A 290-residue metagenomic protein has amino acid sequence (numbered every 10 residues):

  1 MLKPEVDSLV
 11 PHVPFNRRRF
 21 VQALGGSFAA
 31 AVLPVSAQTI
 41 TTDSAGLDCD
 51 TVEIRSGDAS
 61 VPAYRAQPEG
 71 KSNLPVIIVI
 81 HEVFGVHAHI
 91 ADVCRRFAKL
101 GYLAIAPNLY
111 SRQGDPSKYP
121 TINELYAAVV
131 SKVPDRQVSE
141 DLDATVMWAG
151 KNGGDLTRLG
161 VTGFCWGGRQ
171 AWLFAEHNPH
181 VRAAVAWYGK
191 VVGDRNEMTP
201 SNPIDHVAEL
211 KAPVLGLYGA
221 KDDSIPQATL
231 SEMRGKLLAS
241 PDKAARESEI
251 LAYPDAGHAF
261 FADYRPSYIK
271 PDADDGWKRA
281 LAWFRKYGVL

Functional and structural regions predicted by a protein language model:
M1-F15: N-terminal secretory signal peptides
F15-A29: N-terminal export leaders
T39-G70: N-terminal cap/lid segment of alpha/beta-hydrolase-fold proteins
N73-E82: Short beta-strand element of the alpha/beta-hydrolase
P120-T162, V289: Gly/Ser-rich "nucleophile elbow"/oxyanion-hole loop immediately N-terminal to the catalytic nucleophile in hydrolases
A144-H206: Primarily recognizes the serine-hydrolase "nucleophile elbow" in alpha/beta-hydrolase and SGNH/GDSL folds
L210, G216-Y218: Short beta-strand/loop motif that positions the catalytic acidic residue of the alpha/beta-hydrolase fold
K243-L290: C-terminal catalytic histidine-bearing segment of alpha/beta-hydrolase fold enzymes
